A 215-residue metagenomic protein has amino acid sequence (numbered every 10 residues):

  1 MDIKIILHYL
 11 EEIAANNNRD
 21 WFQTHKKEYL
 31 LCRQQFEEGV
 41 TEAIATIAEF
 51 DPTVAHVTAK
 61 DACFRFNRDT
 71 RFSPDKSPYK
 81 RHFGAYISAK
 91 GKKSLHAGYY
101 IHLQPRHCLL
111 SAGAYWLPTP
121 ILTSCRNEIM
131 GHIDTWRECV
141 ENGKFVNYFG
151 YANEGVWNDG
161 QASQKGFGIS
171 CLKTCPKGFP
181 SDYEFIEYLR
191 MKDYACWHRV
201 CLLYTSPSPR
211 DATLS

Functional and structural regions predicted by a protein language model:
M1-L7: Acidic, low-complexity proline/glycine-rich segments
I5, A15-F50: Contiguous, amphipathic alpha-helical segments that mediate oligomerization or scaffolding in large protein assemblies
D51-S94: Hydrophobic/aromatic-rich structural module bridging two neighboring secondary-structure elements via a short loop
G98: Structured soluble/peripheral alpha/beta segments that form catalytic or ligand/cofactor-binding pockets
R106-A162: Compact, glycine/acidic-enriched structural inserts
R137-L203: An amphipathic alpha-helical core segment
Y204-S215: Single conserved hydrophobic/aromatic residue that forms the stacking wall/gate of nucleotide- or nucleobase-binding
